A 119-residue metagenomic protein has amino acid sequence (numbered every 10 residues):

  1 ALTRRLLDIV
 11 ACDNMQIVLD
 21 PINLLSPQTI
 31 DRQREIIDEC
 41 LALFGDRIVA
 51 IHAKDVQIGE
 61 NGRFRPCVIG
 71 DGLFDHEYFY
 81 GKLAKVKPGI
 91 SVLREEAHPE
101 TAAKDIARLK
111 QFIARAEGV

Functional and structural regions predicted by a protein language model:
L2-V119: Histidine-acidic metal/acid-base catalytic patches
